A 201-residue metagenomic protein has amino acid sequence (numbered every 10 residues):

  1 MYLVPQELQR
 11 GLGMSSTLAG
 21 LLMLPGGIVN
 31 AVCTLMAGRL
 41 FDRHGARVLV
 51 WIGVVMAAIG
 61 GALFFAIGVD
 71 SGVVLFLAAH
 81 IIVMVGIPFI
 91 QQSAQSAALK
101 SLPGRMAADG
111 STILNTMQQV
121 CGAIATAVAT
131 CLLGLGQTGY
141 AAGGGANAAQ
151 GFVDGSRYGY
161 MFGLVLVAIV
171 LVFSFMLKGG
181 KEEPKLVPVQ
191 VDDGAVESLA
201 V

Functional and structural regions predicted by a protein language model:
M1-Y140, F152-K181: 12-transmembrane solute porter fold
A142-A146: Membrane-interfacial helical/loop segments at transmembrane boundaries in membrane proteins
L177-V201: Intrinsic disorder in cytosolic terminal tails and internal cytosolic loops of multi-pass membrane transporters
